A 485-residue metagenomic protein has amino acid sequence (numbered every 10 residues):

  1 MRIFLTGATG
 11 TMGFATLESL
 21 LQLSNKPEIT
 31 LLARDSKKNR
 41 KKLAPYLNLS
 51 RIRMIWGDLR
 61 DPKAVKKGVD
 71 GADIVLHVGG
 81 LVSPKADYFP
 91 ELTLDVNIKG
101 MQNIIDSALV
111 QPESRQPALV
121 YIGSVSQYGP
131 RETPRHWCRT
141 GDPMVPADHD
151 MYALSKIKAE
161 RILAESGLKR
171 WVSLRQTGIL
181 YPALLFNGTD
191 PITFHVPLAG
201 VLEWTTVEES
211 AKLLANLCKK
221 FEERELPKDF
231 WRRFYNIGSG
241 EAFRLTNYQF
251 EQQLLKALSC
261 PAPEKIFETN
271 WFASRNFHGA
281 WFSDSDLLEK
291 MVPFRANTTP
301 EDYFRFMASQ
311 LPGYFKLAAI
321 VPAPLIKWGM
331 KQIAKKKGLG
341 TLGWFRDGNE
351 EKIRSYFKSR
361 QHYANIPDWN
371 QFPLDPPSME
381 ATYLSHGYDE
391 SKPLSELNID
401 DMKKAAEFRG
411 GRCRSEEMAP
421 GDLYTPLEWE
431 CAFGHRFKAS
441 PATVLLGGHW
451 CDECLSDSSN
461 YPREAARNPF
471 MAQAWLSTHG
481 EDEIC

Functional and structural regions predicted by a protein language model:
I3-L23: N-terminal Rossmann NAD(P)H-binding glycine-rich loop of SDR-like oxidoreductase domains
N48-V96: NAD(P)H-binding glycine-rich loop region in Rossmannoid oxidoreductase-like domains and their noncatalytic homologs
R60, Y88, L92-N103, P146 (+3 more regions): Glycine-rich NAD(P)-binding loop of the Rossmann-fold in SDR/ketoreductase-type enzymes
L81, Q102-H149, V172: Conserved Rossmann-fold NAD(P)-dependent oxidoreductase catalytic core, especially the SDR/UDP-sugar
S124, I157-A183, D229: Conserved beta-loop-beta element that borders a ligand/cofactor-binding pocket
V196-E223: Substrate-positioning beta->alpha
L213, L217-S285, K290-M291, E301-T382: Mid/C-terminal beta-alpha module of Rossmann-like enzyme folds, strongest in SDR-family dehydrogenases/epimerases
A364-C485: Functional cation/ligand-contacting sites centered on basic and imidazole/sulfhydryl donors
